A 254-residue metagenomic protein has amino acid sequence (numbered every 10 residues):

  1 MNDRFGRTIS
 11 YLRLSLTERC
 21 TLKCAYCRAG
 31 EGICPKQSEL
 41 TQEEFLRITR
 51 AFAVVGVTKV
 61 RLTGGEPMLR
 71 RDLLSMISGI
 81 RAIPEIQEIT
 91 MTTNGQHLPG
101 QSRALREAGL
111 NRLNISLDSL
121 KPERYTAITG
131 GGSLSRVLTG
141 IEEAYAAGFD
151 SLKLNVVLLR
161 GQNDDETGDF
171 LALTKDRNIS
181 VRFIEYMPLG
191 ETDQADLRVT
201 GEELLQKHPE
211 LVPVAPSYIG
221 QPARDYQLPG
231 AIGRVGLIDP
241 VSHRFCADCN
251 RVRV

Functional and structural regions predicted by a protein language model:
M1-R13, K23-A25, V54, A223-D225 (+3 more regions): N-terminal [4Fe-4S]-dependent radical SAM core
R4-E43: Canonical Radical SAM [4Fe-4S] cluster-binding loop centered on the CxxxCxxC motif and its immediate flanking residues
T8, R13, Y26, I48-A51 (+5 more regions): Residue-level recognition of specific faces of alpha-helices
E31-K36, P99, K121-I128, G190-Q194: A short acidic, helix-capping loop that chelates divalent metal ions and anchors anionic groups
E39-Q42, G131, R198-E202: Short, conserved loop/turn and helix-capping segments at secondary-structure boundaries that abut family-defining
Q42-R61, L69-R182: Radical SAM/AdoMet-radical enzyme domain recognition
E66: Conserved G/P- and acidic residue-centered "switch" motifs that form tight phosphate/ATP-binding loops in soluble
P188-V254: Accessory C-terminal segments flanking Radical SAM cores
